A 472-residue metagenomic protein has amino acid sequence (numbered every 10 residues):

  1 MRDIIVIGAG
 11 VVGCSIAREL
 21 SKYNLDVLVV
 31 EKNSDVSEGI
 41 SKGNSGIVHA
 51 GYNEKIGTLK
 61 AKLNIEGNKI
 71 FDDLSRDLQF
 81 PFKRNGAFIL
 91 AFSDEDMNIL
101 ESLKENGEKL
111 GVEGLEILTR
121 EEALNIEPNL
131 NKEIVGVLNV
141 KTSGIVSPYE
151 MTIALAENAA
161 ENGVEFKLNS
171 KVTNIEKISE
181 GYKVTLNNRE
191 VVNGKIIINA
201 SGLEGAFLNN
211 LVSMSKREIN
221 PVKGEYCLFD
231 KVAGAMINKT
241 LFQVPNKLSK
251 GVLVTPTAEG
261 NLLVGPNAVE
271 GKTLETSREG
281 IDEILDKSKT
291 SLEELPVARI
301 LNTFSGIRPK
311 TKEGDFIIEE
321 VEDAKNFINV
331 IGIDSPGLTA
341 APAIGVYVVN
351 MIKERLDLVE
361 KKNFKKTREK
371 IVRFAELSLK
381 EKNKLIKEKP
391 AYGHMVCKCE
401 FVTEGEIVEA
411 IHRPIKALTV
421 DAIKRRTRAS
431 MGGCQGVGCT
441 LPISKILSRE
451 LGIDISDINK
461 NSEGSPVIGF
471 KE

Functional and structural regions predicted by a protein language model:
R2-V29: N-terminal Rossmann-like FAD-binding beta1-loop-alpha1 element of flavoenzymes
S15, I175-E180, V184-E279, D286 (+2 more regions): Flavin-dependent oxidoreductases
K22-G43: Glycine-rich FAD pyrophosphate-binding loop
G46-I126, G251-V252: Dinucleotide-binding Rossmann-like beta1-alpha1 core, especially the glycine-rich loop that anchors the ADP
N53, S143-I145, F327-A340, R428-G436: Glycine-rich phosphate/pyrophosphate-binding beta-alpha loops
K62-I65, L90-I99, L138-E157, L274-E279 (+2 more regions): Short beta-strand to alpha-helix junction loop
L138-N188, V192-I196: Helical element adjacent to the flavin cofactor pocket in flavoenzyme catalytic cores
S249, A258, E275-M395, G405-E406 (+1 more regions): C-terminal catalytic lobe of FAD-dependent flavoproteins
